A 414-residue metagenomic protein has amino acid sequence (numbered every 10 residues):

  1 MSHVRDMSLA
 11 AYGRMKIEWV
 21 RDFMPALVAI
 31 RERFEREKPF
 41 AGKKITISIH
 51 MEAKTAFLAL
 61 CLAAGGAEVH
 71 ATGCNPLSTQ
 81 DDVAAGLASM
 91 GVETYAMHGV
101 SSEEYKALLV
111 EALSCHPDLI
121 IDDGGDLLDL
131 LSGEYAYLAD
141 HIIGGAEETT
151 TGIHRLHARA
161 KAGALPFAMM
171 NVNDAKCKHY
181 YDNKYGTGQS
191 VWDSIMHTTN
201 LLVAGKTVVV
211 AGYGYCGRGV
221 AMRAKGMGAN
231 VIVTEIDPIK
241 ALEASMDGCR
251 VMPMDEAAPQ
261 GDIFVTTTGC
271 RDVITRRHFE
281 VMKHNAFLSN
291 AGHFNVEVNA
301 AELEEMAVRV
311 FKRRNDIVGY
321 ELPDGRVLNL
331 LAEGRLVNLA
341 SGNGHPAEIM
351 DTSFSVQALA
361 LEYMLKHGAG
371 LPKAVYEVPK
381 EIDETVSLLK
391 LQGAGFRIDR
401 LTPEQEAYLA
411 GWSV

Functional and structural regions predicted by a protein language model:
S2-F40, C74-S78, A84-K206: Glycine/serine-rich phosphate-binding loop and adjoining beta1-alpha1 elements at the start of nucleotide-handling
L9-M24, F40-K44, E52, F167-G205 (+2 more regions): Adenosine-phosphate binding glycine-rich loop
E32, A63, H116, L128-D129 (+3 more regions): Rossmann-fold NAD(P) dinucleotide-binding segment
K44-T46, A59-S78: Active-site cofactor/substrate anionic-group-binding motifs, chiefly glycine- and Lys/Arg-rich phosphate-binding loops
I49-A67, D182, G186-G261, T266-T268: Glycine-rich phosphate/diphosphate-binding loop of Rossmann-like nucleotide-binding domains
G66-E68, V92, Y137-H141, L165 (+3 more regions): A short helix->loop->beta-strand "cap" motif at the edges of active sites that frequently abuts
G73, I120-D123, Y135-T151, C270 (+3 more regions): ADP-ribose/adenylate-binding Rossmann-like module
